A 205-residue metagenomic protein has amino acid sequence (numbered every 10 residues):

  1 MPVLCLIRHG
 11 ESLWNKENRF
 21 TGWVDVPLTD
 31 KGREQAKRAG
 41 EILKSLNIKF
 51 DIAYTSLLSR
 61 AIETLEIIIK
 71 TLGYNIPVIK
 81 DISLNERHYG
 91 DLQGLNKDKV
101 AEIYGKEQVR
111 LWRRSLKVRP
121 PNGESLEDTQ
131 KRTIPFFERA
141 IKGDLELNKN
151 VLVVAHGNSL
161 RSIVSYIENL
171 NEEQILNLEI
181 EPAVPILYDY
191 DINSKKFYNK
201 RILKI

Functional and structural regions predicted by a protein language model:
P2-E11, K106-R110: Short coil-to-beta-strand
L4, I62, N75, P135-F197: Active-site-adjacent alpha-helix immediately C-terminal to a catalytic or transition-state-stabilizing loop
C5, E11-E63, P120-P135, L176-N177 (+1 more regions): Loop-to-helix element that buttresses phosphate recognition and phosphoryl-transfer chemistry
R19-G22, D81-N85, R114-V118: Short linear capping/connector segments at secondary-structure termini
R38-R110, I167-D189: Phosphate-coordination/substrate-recognition cap region in phosphate-metabolizing enzymes
T55-L58, S83, R114, K149-N150 (+1 more regions): Short, well-ordered beta-to-alpha junction loops that form the rim of enzyme active sites and present histidine/acidic
E107-G123: Extended, charge-rich low-complexity interaction segments
K200-I205: Short, solvent-exposed aromatic-acidic interface loops
